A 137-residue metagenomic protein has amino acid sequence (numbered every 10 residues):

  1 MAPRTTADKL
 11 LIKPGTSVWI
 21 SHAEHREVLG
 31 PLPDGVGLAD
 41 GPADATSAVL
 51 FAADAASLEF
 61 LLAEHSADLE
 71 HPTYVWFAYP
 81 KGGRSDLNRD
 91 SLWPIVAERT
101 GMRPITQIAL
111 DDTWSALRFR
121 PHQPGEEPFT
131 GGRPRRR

Functional and structural regions predicted by a protein language model:
M1-P31: N-terminal, charge-rich interaction modules
W19, V49-F51, W76: Structural motif
G35-A45: Short acidic low-complexity segments
A48-L58: Short, glycine-rich nucleotide/cofactor-binding loops
E59-L92: Mid-chain, well-packed structural core segment of small domains
G82, D86-P124: Long, charge-dense
Q123-R137: Flexible, glycine-/basic-rich loop-and-beta segments that form/coincide with the SAM-dependent methyltransferase
